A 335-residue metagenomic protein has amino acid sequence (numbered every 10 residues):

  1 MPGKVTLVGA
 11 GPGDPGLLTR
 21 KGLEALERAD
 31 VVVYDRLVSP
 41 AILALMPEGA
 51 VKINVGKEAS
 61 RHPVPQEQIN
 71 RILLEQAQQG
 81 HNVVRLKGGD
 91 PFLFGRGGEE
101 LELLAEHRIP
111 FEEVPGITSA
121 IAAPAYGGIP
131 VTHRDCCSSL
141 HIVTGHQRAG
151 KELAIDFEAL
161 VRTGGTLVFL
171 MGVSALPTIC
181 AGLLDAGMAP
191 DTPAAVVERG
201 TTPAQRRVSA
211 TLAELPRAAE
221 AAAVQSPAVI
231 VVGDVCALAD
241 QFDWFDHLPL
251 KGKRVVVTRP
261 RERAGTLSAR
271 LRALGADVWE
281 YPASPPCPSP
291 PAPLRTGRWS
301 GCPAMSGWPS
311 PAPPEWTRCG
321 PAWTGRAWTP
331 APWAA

Functional and structural regions predicted by a protein language model:
M1-P15, R20-I117, A122, A221 (+4 more regions): Class I S-adenosyl-L-methionine
P2-V8, V83, E102, P110-E112 (+2 more regions): Beta-strand/loop-alpha-helix module characteristic of Rossmann-like adenine-cofactor folds
G13, T202-A335: Signature of uroporphyrinogen-III synthase
E27, L45-P47, L160, L184-D191 (+2 more regions): Short, conserved loop/helix-junction motifs that constitute active-site signature segments in enzyme catalytic cores
M46-G49, H107, S138, T163 (+1 more regions): Short, structured coil segments at secondary-structure junctions
V51-P65, C136-T144, L167-V168, V278-P288: Acidic/glycine-enriched edge-of-secondary-structure segments
A77-Q78, A105, V161, M188 (+1 more regions): Anion (oxyanion) recognition and catalysis
